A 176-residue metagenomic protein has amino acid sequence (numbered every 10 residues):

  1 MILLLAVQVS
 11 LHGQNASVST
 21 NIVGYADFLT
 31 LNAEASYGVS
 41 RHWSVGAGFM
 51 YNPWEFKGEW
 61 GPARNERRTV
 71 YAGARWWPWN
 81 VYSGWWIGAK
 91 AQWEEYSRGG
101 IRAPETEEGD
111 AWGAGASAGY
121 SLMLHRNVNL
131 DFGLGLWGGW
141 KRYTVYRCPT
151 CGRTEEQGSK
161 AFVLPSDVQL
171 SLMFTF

Functional and structural regions predicted by a protein language model:
M1-N15, F176: Cleavable N-terminal export/targeting peptides
Q14-A16, D27-L31, R64-V70, E108-A114 (+1 more regions): Residues that define the transmembrane beta-barrel architecture of outer-membrane proteins
N15-V18, E55-K57, G99-A103, C151-Q157: Extracytoplasmic loops and strand-loop junctions of Gram-negative outer membrane beta-barrel proteins
G24-S44: N-terminal targeting signals for Sec/Tat export/insertion, comprising classic cleavable signal peptides
D27, P53-E55, G139-W140: A short local loop/turn or secondary-structure capping micro-motif enriched for an aromatic residue
Y37-F132, S171-F174: Gram-negative (and chloroplast) outer-membrane scaffold detector with strong preference for beta-barrel transmembrane
H125-F176: Predominantly the C-terminal beta-signal and adjacent terminal strand-loop region of outer-membrane beta-barrel
